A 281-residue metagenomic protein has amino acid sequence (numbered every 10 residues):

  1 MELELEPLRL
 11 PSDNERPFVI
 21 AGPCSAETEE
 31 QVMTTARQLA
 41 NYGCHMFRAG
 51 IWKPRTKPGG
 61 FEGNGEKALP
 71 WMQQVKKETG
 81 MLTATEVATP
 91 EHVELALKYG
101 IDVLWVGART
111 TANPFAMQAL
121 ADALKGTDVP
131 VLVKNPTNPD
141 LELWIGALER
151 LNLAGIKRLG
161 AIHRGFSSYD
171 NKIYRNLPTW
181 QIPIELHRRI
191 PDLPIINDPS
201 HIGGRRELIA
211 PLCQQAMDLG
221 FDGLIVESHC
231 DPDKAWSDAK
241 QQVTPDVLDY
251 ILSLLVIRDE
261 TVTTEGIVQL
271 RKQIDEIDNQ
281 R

Functional and structural regions predicted by a protein language model:
M1-I20, E260-E265: N-terminal amphipathic alpha-helix/helix-capping segment at the start of soluble metabolic enzymes
L5, S12, A116-Y250, V262-T263: Catalytic alpha/beta core domains of metabolic enzymes, predominantly
P17-T34, P58-E62, L82-V87, G107-A108 (+4 more regions): Active-site mouth loops of central-metabolism enzymes
F18-P23, H45-A49, T83-T85, L104-V106 (+4 more regions): Hydrophobic faces of well-ordered beta-strands that scaffold small-molecule active sites in alpha/beta enzyme cores
A21, A36, A40, H45 (+3 more regions): Long, contiguous binding/interaction regions
N41-C44, I101, I156, F221: A structural motif
R48-K67, C230-A239: Glycine-rich, proline-tolerant flexible connector loops at the mouths of alpha/beta enzymes
E62-N64, G80-V93, D102-A116, V129-L141 (+2 more regions): Catalytic beta/alpha-barrel core
